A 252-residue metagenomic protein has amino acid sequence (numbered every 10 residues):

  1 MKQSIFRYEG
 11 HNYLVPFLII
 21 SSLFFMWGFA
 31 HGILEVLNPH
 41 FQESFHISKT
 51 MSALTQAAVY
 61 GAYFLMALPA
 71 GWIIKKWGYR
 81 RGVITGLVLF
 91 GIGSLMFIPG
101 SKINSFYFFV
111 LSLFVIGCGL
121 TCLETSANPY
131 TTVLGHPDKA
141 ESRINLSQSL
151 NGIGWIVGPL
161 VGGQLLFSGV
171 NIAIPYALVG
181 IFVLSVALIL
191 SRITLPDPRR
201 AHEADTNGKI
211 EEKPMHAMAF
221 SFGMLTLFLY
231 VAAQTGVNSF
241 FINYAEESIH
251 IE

Functional and structural regions predicted by a protein language model:
M1-L14, R199-G223: Juxtamembrane intracellular "pre-TM" segments in multi-pass secondary transporters
V15-E43, I47, A127-N128, V237-I242: Extracytoplasmic
L34-N38, H216-E252: Extracytoplasmic gate region of multi-pass secondary transporters
L54-W72: Central cavity-lining transmembrane alpha-helices of secondary-active solute carriers, predominantly the Major
V88-I103: C-terminal ends and interior cores of transmembrane alpha-helices in multi-pass membrane transporters/permeases
I103, R143, S147-P198: Helix-loop-helix hairpin linking two adjacent transmembrane segments in secondary transporters
S112-S149: Cytoplasmic helix-loop-helix junction between adjacent transmembrane helices in 12-TM secondary transporters
